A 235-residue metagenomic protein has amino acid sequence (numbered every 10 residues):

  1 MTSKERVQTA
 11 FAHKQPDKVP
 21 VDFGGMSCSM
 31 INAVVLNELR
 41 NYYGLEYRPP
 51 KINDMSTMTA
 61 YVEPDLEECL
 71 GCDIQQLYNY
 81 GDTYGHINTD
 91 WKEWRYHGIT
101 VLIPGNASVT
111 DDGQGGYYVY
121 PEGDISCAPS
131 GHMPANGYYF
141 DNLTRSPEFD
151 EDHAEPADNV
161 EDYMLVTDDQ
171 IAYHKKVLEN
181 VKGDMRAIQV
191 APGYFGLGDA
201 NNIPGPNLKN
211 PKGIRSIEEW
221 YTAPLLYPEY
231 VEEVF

Functional and structural regions predicted by a protein language model:
M1-F235: Catalytic cores of TIM-barrel enzymes
